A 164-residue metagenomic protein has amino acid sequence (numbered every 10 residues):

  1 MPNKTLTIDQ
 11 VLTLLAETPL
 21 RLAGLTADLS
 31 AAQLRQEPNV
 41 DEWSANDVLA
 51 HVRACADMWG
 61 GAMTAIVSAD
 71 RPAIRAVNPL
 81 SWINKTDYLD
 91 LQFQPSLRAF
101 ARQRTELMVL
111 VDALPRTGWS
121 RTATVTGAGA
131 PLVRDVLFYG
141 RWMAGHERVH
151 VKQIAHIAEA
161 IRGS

Functional and structural regions predicted by a protein language model:
M1, G24, P38, T86 (+3 more regions): Short, flexible active-site loop motifs that bind/organize anionic cofactors or intermediates
M1-L20: Extreme N-terminal tail/first-helix region
N3-L6, E42-A45, W82-S96, A128-L137: Acidic/His metal-coordination segments adjacent to aromatic residues that form catalytic metal sites in metalloenzymes
L14, P19, G24, T86-L89 (+4 more regions): Small-residue-biased structural context
P19-S30, D57-G60, T64, A101-P115 (+2 more regions): Structural signal for well-ordered, non-membrane alpha-helices
R35-P79, S120-S164: Short, contiguous alpha-helical
I83-S120: Acidic/histidine-rich alpha-helical segments that form the ligand environment of transition-metal centers
